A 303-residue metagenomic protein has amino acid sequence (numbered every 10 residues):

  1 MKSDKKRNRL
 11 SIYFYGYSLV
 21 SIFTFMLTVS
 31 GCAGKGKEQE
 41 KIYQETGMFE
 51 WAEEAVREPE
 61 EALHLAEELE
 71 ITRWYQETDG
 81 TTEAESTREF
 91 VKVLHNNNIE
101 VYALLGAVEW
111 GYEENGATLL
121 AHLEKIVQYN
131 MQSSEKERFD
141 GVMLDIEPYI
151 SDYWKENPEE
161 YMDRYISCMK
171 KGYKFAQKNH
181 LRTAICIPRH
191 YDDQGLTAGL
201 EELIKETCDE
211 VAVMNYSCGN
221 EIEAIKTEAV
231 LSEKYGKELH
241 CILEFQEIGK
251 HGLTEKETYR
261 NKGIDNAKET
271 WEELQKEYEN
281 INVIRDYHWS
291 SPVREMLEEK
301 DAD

Functional and structural regions predicted by a protein language model:
V29-G31: C-terminal motif of bacterial Sec signal peptides marking the signal peptidase cleavage site
G36-L65, L69-I71, E77, A184-H190 (+1 more regions): Boundary/entry segment of secreted carbohydrate-active catalytic domains
A52-E67, A117-Q132, D193-I204, A224-I225 (+1 more regions): Short, acidic/polar
I71, Q76, T197-A224: Aromatic- and acid-rich polysaccharide-binding/catalytic face of secreted or lumenal carbohydrate-active enzymes
Y102-A107, I166-L196, L239-E247: Aromatic-lined carbohydrate-recognition surfaces of secreted/lumenal glycan-active proteins
I126-Y161, N282-D286: Active-site groove signature of glycoside hydrolases
K170, L181, V213-G252: Glycoside hydrolase catalytic-domain groove-lining segments
C218, E238-D303: Substrate-binding cleft of secreted/luminal carbohydrate-active enzymes
